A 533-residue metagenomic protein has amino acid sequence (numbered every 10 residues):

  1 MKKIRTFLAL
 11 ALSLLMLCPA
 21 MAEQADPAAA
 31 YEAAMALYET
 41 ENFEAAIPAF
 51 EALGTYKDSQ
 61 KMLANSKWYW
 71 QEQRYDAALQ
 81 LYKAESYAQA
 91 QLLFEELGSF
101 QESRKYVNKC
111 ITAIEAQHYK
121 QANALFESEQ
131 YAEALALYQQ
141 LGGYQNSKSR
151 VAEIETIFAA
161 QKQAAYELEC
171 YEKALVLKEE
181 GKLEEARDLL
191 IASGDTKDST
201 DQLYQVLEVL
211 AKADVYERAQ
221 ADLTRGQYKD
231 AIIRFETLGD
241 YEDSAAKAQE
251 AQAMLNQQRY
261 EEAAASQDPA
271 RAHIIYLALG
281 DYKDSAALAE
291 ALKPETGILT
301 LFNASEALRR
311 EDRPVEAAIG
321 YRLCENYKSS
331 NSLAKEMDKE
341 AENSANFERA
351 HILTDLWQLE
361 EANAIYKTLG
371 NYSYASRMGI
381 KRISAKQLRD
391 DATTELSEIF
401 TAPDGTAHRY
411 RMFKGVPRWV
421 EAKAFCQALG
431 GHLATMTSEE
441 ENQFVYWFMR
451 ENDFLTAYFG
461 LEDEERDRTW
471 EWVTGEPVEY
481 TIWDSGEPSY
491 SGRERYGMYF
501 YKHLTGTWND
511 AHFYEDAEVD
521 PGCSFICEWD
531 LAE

Functional and structural regions predicted by a protein language model:
M1-L8: Bacterial N-terminal signal peptides that target proteins for export
E23-A45, Y56-Q89, E96-A136, Q140-R187 (+5 more regions): Amphipathic alpha-helical assembly segments used for oligomerization, scaffolding, or translocation
A52, E96, A192, T237 (+6 more regions): Structured segments of extracytoplasmic/periplasmic soluble domains in secreted or envelope-associated proteins
I380-E533: Extracellular, disulfide-bonded carbohydrate-recognition/adhesion ectodomains, dominated by C-type lectin-like domains
